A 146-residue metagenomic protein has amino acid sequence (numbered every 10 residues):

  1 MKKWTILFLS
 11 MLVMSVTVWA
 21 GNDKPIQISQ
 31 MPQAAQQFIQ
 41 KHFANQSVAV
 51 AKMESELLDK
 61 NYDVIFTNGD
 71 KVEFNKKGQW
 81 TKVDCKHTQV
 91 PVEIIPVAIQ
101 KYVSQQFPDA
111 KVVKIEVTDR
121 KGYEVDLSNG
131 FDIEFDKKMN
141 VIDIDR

Functional and structural regions predicted by a protein language model:
M1-D23: Bacterial Sec-dependent N-terminal signal peptides
G21-R146: Interaction-mediating elements
